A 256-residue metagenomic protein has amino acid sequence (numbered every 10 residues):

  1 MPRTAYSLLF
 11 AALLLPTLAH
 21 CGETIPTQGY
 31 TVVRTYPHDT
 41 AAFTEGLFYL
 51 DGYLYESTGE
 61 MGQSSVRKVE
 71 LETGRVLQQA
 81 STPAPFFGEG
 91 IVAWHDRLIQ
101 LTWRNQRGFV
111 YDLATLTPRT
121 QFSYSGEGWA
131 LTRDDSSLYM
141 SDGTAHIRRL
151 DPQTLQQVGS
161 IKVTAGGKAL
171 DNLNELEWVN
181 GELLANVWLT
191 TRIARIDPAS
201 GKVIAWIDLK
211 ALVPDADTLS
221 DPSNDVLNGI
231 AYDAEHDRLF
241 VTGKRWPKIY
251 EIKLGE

Functional and structural regions predicted by a protein language model:
E23-T40, L71-R75: A short helix->beta-strand "capping" segment at the edge of beta-propeller domains
V32-P37, R75-S81, T117-F122, G159-K168 (+2 more regions): A short beta-strand motif characteristic of beta-propeller blades
V33-S65, A80-V92, G243-R245: Beta-strand-rich domains and repeat architectures in extracellular enzymes and scaffolds, especially beta-propellers
T40-D51, A84-H95, Y124-S136, S141 (+2 more regions): Beta-rich, blade/repeat-based domains predominating in secreted/periplasmic proteins but also intracellular
E56-E60, L98-N105, M140-T144, A185-L189 (+1 more regions): Conserved beta-strand positions in repeat-built beta-propeller and related beta-rich domains
E70-G74, D112-L116, P152-L155, D197-G201 (+1 more regions): Short loop/turn segments that connect beta-strands within beta-propeller blades
G74-V110, T117-G128: Blade-loop segments of beta-propeller domains
G108-G166: Hydrophobic, well-structured mid-protein blocks that either form specific transmembrane helices
